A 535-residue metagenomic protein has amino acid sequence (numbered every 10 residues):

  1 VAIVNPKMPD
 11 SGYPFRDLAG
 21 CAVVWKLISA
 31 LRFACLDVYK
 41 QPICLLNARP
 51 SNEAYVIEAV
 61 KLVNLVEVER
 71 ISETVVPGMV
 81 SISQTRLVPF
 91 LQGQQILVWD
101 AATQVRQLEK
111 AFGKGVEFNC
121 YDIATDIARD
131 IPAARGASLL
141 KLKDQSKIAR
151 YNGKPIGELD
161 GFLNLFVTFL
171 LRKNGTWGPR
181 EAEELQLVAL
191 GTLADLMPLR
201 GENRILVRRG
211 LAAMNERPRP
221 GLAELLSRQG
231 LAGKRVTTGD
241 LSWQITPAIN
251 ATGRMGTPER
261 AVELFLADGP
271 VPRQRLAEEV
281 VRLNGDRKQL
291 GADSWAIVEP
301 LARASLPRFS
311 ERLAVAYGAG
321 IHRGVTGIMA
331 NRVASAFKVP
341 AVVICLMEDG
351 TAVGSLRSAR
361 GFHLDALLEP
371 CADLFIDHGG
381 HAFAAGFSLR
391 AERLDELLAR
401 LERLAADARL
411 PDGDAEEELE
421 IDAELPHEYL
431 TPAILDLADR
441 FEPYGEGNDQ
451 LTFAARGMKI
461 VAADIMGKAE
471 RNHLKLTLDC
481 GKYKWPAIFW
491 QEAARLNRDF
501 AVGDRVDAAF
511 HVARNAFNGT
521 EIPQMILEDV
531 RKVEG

Functional and structural regions predicted by a protein language model:
V1, K7-P9, A101, A124-A128 (+2 more regions): Short, ordered loop/turn segments at secondary-structure junctions
V1, S72-A133, P155, L159 (+1 more regions): Conserved DEDDh/DEDDy metal-dependent 3′-5′ exonuclease domain
A2-C44, A48-I57, K61-L65, T125-D126 (+1 more regions): A structured phosphate/pyrophosphate-recognition subdomain
P50, I57, L65, R208-P247 (+3 more regions): Acidic, two-metal ion nucleic-acid-processing modules in DNA metabolism proteins
A59-P77: Short glycine-rich, Thr/Ser-proximal phosphate-binding strand/loop in the N-terminal lobe of ATP-dependent enzymes
I127-I131, D144-S146, V342-S358: Short glycine-cluster motifs
A304-N331: Flexible, glycine/threonine-enriched loop-and-boundary segments that flank and lead into catalytic domains of large
